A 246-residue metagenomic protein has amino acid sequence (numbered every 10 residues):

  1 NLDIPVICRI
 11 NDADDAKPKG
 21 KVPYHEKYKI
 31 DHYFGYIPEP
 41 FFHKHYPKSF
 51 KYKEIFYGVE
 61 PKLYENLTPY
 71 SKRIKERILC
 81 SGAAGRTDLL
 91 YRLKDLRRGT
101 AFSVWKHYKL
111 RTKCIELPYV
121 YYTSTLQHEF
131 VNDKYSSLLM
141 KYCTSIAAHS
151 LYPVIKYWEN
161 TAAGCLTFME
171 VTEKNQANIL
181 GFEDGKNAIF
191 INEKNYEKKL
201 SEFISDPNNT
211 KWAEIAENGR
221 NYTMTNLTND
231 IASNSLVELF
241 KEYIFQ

Functional and structural regions predicted by a protein language model:
N1, P5-E159, L166-L180, D230 (+1 more regions): Nucleotide-sugar donor-binding catalytic core of glycosyltransferases
L138, K199-F203, L239: CheY-like receiver
I155, I191-K194, L227: Residue-level signal for the nucleotide or nucleotide-sugar donor/cofactor binding architecture
T161-A162, R220: Short, surface-exposed helix/turn micro-motifs that flank interaction/cofactor sites
D184-I191: A short acidic/histidine/glycine-rich donor-binding loop in glycosyltransferase catalytic cores
N192-K211: C-terminal "capping" alpha-helix adjacent to the active site of nucleotide-linked donor transferases in cell-envelope
P207-K241: A charged, aromatic-enriched C-terminal amphipathic alpha-helix characteristic of glycosyltransferases across folds
